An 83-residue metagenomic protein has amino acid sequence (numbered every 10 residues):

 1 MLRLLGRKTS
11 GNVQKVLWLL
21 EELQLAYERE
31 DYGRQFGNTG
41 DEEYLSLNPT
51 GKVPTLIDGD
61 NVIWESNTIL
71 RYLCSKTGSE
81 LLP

Functional and structural regions predicted by a protein language model:
M1-T9, Q14-P83: GST-like domain detector, emphasizing the conserved glutathione-binding G-site in the N-terminal thioredoxin-like
